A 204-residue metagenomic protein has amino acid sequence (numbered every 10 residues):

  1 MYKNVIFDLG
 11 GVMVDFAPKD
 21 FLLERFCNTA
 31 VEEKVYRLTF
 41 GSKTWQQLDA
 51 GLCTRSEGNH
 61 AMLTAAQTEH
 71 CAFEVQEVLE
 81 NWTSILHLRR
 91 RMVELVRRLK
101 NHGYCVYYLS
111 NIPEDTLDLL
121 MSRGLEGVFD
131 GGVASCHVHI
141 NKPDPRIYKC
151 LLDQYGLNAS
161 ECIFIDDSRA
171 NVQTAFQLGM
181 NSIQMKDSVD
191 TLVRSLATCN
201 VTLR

Functional and structural regions predicted by a protein language model:
M1-G41, Q177-L178, S188-D190: Active-site neighborhood of HAD-like aspartate-dependent phosphohydrolases
M1-K3, P113-E114, L120-R204: Asp-based, Mg2+/Mn2+-dependent phosphohydrolase catalytic module
D8-G11, G51, L99, Y108 (+2 more regions): Generic structural signal for small/hydrophobic residues in well-ordered secondary structure, especially within
F26-T29, R90-H137: Substrate-recognition/cap helix-loop segment adjacent to the acidic, metal-dependent catalytic center of Asp-based
N28-L38, Q67-L79, L203-R204: Short, surface-exposed acidic
V31-Q47, V78-R90: Helical cap/lid subdomains and adjacent loops of hydrolase enzymes that gate the active-site channel and determine
W45-V78: A metal-dependent, Asp-based hydrolase signature
H70-Y107, P145: Short, acidic loop-to-helix structural element flanking the phosphoryl-transfer center in phosphate-processing enzymes
